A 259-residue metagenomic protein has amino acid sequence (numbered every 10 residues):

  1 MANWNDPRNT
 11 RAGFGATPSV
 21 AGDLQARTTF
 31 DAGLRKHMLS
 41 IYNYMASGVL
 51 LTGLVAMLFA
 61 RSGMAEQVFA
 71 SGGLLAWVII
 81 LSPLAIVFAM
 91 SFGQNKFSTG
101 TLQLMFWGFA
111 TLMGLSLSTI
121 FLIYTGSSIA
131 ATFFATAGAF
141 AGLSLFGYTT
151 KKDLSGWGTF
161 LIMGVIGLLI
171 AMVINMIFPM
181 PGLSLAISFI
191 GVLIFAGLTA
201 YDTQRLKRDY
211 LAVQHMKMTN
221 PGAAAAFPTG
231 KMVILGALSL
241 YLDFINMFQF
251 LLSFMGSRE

Functional and structural regions predicted by a protein language model:
M1-E259: A hydrophobic alpha-helical transmembrane-helix feature that marks the membrane cores and membrane-interface segments
